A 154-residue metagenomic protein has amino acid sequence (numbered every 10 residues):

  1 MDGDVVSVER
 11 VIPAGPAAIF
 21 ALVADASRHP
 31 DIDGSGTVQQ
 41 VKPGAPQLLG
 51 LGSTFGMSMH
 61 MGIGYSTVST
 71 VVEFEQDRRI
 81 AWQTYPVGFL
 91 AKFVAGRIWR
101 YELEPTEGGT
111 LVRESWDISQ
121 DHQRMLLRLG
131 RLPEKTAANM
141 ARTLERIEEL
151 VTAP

Functional and structural regions predicted by a protein language model:
M1-A45, T143: Hydrophobic ligand-binding cavity/cleft-lining segments
D2-D4, L51, I63, A95: Residue-level preference for beta-strand/loop junctions
V8-R10, T67-E73, G96-P105: Hydrophobic/aromatic beta-strand elements that line small-molecule binding cavities or substrate pockets in beta-rich
P16, G64, G96, P133 (+2 more regions): A structural signal for well-ordered alpha-helical scaffolds and beta->alpha junctions
D31-I32, G64, K92-F93: Alpha-helix N-cap/helix-start motif
V41-L90, L111-R113, R142-P154: Glycine-rich portal/gate segments that line the openings of hydrophobic small-molecule binding cavities
P86-A138: Beta-strand/loop substructures that line and gate deep hydrophobic ligand-binding cavities in soluble
